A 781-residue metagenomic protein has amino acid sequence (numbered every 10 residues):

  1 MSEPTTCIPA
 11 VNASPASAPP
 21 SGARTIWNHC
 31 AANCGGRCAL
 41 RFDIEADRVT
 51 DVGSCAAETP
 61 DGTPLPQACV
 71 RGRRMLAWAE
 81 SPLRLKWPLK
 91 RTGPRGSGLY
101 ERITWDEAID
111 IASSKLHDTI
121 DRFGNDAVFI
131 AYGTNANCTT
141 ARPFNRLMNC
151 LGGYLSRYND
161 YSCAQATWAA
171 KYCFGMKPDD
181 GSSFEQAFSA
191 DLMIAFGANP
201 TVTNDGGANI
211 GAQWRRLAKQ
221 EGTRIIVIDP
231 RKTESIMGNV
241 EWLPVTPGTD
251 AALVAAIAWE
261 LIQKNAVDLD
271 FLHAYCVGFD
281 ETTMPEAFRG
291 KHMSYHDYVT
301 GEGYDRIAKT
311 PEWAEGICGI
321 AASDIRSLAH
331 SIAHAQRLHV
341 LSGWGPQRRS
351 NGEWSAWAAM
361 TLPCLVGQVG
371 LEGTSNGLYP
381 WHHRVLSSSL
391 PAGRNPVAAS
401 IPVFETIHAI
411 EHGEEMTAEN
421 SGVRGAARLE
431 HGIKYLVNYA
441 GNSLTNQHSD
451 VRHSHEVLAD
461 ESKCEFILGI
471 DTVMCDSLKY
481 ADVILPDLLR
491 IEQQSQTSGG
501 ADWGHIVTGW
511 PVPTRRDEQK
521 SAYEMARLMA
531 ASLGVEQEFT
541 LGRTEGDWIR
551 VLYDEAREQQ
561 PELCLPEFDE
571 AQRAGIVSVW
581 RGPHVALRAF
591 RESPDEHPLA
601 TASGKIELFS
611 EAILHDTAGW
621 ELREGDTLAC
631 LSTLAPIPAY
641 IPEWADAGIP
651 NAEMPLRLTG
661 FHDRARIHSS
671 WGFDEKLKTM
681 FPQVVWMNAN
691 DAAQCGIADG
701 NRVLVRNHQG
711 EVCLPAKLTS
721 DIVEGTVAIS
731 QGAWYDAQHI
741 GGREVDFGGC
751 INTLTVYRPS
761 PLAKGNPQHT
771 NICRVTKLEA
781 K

Functional and structural regions predicted by a protein language model:
M1-A266, A321, V423, Y439-G441 (+3 more regions): N-terminal export/assembly segments and adjacent metallocofactor-ligating motifs of anaerobic energy-metabolism
T5-I8, A522-R573, S669-W671, E675-W686 (+1 more regions): Long, contiguous, secondary-structure-rich segments that constitute the structural scaffold of globular domains
A18, H29, H453-E456, S462-F466 (+3 more regions): Phosphate/diphosphate-binding loops
R142-I228, A252, M360-Y480, L488-Q496 (+1 more regions): Extended redox/cofactor-interaction regions of prokaryotic respiratory oxidoreductases
K219-Q220, R224-I226, R231-A335: Long, well-ordered, tryptophan-enriched scaffold segments
N239-V245, I491, S495, G504-R516 (+1 more regions): Short beta-alpha connecting loops at secondary-structure transitions that line or flank enzyme active sites
A274-G278, S331-I332, S375-L386, G542-R557 (+1 more regions): A glycine-rich phosphate-binding loop feature that marks nucleotide/adenosyl-phosphate handling sites
T282-E414: Active-site phosphate/pyrophosphate-binding segments
